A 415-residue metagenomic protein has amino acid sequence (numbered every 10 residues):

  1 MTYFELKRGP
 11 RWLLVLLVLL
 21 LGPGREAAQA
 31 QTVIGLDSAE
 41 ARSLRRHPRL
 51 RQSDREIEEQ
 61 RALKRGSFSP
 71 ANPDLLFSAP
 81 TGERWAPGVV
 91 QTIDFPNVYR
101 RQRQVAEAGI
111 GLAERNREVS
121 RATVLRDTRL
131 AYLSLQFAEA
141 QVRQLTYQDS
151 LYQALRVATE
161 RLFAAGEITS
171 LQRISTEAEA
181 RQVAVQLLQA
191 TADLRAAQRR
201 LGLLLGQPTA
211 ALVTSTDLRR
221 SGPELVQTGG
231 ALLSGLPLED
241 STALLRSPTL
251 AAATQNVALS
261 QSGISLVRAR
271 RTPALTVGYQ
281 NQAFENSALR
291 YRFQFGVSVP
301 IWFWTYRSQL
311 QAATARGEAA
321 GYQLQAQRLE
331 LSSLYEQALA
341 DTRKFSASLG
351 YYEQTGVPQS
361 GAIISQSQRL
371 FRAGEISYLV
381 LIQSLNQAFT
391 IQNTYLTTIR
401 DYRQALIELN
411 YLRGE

Functional and structural regions predicted by a protein language model:
T2-K7, R117, T123-R246, A338-D341 (+1 more regions): Periplasmic alpha-helical coiled-coil/stalk elements that build and connect Gram-negative outer-membrane
T2-L14, P23-G24: Bacterial N-terminal signal peptides that target proteins for export
T2-Y3, K7, A28-Q29, E40 (+2 more regions): Acidic, low-complexity, intrinsically disordered peripheral segments
L19-A27: C-terminal segment of classical bacterial N-terminal signal peptides
A30-S134, T146, A165, S170-L171 (+3 more regions): Short flexible linkers and secondary-structure junctions
S38-F95, Q207, S241-S308, A315-G321 (+2 more regions): A small-residue-enriched
Q52-S67, S120, V124-L145, A154 (+5 more regions): Amphipathic alpha-helical coiled-coil segments
